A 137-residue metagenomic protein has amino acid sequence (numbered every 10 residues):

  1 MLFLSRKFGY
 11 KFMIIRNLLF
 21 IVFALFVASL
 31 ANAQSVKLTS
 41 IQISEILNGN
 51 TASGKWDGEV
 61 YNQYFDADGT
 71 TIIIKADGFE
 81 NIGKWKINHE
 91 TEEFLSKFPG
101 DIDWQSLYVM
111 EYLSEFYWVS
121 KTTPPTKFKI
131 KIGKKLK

Functional and structural regions predicted by a protein language model:
S5-L19: Bacterial N-terminal signal peptides that target proteins for export
G9-K11, F23, N32: Generic short amphipathic/hydrophobic targeting helices enriched at N-termini, encompassing Sec-type signal peptides
F12-I15, L30, K86: Intrinsically disordered, low-complexity peptide-like regions
F20-A28: Bacterial N-terminal signal peptides
S29-K84, T91-K137: Lipid interaction determinants
